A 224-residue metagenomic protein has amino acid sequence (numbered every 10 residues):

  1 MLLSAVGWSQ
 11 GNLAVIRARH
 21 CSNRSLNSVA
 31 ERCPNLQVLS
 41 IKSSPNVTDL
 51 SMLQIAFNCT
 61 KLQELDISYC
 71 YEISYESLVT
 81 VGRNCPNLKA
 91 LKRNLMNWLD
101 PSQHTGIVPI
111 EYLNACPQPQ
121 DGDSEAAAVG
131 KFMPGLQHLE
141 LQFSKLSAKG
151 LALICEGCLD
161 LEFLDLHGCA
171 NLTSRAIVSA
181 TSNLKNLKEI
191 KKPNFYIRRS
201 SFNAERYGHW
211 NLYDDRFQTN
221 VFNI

Functional and structural regions predicted by a protein language model:
M1-I224: The conserved beta-strand core of Leucine-Rich Repeat
